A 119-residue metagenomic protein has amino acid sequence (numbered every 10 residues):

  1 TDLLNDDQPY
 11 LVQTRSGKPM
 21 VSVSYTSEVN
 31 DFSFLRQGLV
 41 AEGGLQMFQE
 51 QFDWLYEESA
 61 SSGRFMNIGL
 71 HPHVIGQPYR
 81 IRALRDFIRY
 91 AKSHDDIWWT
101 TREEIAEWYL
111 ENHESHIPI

Functional and structural regions predicted by a protein language model:
T1-S62, H113-P118: Active-site-adjacent pocket scaffolds in enzyme catalytic domains
L45, Q49-I119: C-terminal domain-boundary segment and adjacent tail
